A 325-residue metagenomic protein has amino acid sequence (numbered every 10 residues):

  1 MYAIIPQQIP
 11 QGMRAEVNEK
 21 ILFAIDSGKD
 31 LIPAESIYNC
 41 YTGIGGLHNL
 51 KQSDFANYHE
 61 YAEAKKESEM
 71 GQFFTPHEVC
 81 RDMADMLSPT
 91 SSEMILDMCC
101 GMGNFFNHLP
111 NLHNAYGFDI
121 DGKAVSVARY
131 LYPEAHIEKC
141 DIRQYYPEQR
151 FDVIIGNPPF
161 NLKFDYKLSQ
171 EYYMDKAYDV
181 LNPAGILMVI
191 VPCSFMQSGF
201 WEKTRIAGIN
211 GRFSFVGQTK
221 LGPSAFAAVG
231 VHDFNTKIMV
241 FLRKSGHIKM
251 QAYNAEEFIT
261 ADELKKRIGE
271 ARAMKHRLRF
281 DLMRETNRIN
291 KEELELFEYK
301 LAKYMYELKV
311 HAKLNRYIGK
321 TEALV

Functional and structural regions predicted by a protein language model:
Y2-R129: Class I S-adenosyl-L-methionine
D82-L87, M94-P110, G117, D121 (+4 more regions): Conserved proline-anchored active-site loop of SAM-dependent methyltransferases that bridges a beta-strand
N114, H136, S214-G217: Conserved beta-strand segments of alpha/beta enzyme cores
A128-H136: Short, conserved SAM-binding/catalytic segment of Class I S-adenosyl-L-methionine-dependent methyltransferases
K163-A227, F234, I238-V240: Conserved Class I SAM-dependent methyltransferase catalytic core
V229-I289, E293: Flexible, glycine-/basic-rich loop-and-beta segments that form/coincide with the SAM-dependent methyltransferase
K275, L294, E298-L301, M305-L308: Heptad-repeat amphipathic alpha-helical coiled-coil interaction surface used for oligomerization/assembly
